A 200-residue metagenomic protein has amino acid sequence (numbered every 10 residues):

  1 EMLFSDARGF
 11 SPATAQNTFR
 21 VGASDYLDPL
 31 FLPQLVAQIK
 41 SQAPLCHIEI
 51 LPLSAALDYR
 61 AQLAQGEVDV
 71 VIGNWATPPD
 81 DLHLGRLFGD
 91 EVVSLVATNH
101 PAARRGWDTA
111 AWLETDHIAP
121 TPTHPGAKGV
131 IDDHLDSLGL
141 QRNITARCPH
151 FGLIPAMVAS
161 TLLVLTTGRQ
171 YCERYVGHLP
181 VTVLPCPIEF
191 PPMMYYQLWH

Functional and structural regions predicted by a protein language model:
E1-P12: Alpha-helical linker/hinge and terminal dimerization helices associated with HTH transcriptional regulators
P12, P79-H117, H200: Flexible hinge/capping segments at coil-to-helix
A15-P79, C148: Central regulatory/effector-binding core of bacterial HTH transcription factors
V21, Q62-A64, W112, A156-A159 (+1 more regions): Hydrophobic residues within well-ordered alpha-helices
F31, A103-R104, T109-A110, T182-H200: A late-sequence structural motif
N74, A102-R105, T109, D116-L138 (+1 more regions): Secondary-structure junction motif
W75-D80, G129, F151-V181: A ligand-binding cleft/hinge motif common to bilobed small-molecule-binding domains
H83-V93, L165, R169-E173, G177-P192: Short beta-strand->loop
